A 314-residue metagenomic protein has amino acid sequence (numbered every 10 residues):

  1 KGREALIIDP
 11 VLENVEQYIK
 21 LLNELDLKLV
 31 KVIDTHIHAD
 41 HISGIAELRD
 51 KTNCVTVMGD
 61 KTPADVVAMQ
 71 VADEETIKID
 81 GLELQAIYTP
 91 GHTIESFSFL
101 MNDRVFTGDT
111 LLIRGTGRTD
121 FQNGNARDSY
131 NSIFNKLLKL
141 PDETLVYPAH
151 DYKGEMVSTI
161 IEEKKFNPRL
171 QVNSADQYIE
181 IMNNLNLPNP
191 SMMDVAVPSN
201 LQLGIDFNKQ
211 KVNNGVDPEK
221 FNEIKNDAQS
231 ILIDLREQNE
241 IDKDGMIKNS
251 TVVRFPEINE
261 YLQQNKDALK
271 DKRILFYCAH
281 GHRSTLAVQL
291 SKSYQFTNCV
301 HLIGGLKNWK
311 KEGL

Functional and structural regions predicted by a protein language model:
K1-K28, S98-G108, R114, E237: Conserved beta-strand hairpin/beta-sheet module of binuclear metal-dependent hydrolase folds, prominently
I7-P10, V30-H38, V57-D60, T89-G91 (+4 more regions): Active-site neighborhood of phospho(di)ester-bond hydrolases with catalytic His/Asp-centered motifs
N14, I37-S43, P63-V66, I94-E95 (+2 more regions): Active-site environment of divalent metal-dependent phosphoester hydrolases
N14-V57, L275: Active-site metal-binding motif and surrounding structural segment of the metallo-beta-lactamase
T76-M101, K139, F221: Core dinuclear metal-dependent hydrolase active-site scaffold
I87, V253, L262-E312: Catalytic cysteine-centered active loop of the rhodanese-like fold, especially the PTP/DSP P-loop
N131-L145, A149-E219, E223-N226, S230: Accessory terminal helices/loops
I205-F276: Positively charged, proline/Ser/Thr-rich regional signature most characteristic of the Rhodanese/CDC25-like
